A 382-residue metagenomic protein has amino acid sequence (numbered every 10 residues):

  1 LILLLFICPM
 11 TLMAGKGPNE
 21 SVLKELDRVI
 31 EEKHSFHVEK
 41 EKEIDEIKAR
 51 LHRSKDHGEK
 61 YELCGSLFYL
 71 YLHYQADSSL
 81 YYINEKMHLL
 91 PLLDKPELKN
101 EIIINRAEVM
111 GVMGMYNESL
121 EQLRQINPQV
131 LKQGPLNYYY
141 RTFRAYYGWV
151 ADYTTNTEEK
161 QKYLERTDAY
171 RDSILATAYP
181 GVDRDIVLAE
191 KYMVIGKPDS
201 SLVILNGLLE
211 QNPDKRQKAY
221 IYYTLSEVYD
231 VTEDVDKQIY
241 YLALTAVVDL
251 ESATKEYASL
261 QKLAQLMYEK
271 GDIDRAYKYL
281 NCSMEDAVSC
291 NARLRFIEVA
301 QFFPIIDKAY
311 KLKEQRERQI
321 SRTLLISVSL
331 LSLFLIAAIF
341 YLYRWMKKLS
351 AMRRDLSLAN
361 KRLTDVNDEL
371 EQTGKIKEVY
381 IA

Functional and structural regions predicted by a protein language model:
I2-P9: Bacterial N-terminal signal peptides
T11-L312: A "functional boundary" signal
Y310-N367, G374: Alpha-helical transmembrane signal-anchor helices
K377: Short basic (Lys/Arg) and small-residue
I381-A382: Helical H-box environment at the start of the DHp/HisKA dimerization domain of histidine kinases
